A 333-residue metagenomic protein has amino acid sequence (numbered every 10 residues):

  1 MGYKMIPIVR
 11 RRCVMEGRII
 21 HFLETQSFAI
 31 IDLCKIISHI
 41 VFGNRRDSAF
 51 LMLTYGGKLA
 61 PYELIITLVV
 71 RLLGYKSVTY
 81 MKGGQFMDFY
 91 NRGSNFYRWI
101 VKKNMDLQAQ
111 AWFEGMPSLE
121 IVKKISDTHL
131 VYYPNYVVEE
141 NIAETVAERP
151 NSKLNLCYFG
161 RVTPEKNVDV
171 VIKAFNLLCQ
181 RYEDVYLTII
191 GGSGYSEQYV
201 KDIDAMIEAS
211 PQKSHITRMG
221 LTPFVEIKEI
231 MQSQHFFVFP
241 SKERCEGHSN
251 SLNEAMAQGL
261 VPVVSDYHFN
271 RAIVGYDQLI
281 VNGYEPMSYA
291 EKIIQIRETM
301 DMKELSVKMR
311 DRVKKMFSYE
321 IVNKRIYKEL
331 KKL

Functional and structural regions predicted by a protein language model:
P7-C13, F159, Y186-K201, G220-L221: Glycosyltransferase donor-sugar binding loop
I100-E144: Donor nucleotide-sugar binding/catalytic pocket of nucleotide-sugar-dependent glycosyltransferases
A147-K166, V171-C179, L187-G191: Conserved donor-binding/catalytic core segment of Leloir-type glycosyltransferases
V200-V225: Nucleotide-activated donor-binding/catalytic signature segment of Leloir-type glycosyltransferases, i.e., the conserved
Q232-E246, L260: Acidic donor-binding loop of glycosyltransferase active sites
A257-V264: Short hydrophobic beta-strand element within catalytic cores of glycosyltransferases and related nucleotide-activated
Y276-M287, I293-M300: Conserved acidic donor-binding segment of nucleotide-sugar-dependent glycosyltransferases
M300-K331: A charged, aromatic-enriched C-terminal amphipathic alpha-helix characteristic of glycosyltransferases across folds
